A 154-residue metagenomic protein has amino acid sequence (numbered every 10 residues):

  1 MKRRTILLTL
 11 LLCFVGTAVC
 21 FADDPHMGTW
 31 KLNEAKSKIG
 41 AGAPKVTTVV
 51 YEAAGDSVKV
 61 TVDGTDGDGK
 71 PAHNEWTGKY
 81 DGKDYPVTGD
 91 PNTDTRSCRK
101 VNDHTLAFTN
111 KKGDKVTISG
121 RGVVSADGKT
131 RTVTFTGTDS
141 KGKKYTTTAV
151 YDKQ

Functional and structural regions predicted by a protein language model:
M1-L10: Bacterial N-terminal signal peptides that target proteins for export
T9-T17: Bacterial N-terminal signal peptides
F21-Q154: Hydrophobic small-molecule pocket/channel-lining residues, especially in calycin-type beta-barrels
